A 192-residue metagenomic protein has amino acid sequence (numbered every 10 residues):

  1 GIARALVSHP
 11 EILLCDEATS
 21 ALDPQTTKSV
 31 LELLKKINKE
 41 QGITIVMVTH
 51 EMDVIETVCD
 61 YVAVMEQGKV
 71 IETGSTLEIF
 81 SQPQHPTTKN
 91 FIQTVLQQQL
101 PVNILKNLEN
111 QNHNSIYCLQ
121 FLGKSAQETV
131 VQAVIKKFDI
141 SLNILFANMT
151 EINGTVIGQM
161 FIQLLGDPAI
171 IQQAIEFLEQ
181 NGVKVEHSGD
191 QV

Functional and structural regions predicted by a protein language model:
S8, C15: Conserved signature/switch motifs of ABC ATPase nucleotide-binding domains
P24-T26: Helix N-cap at the start of a conserved alpha-helix in ABC-type nucleotide-binding domains
K28-Q41: Helical segment within the ABC ATPase nucleotide-binding domain
T49-H50: H-loop/switch region of ABC-family ATPase nucleotide-binding domains
I55-T57: A short, surface-exposed alpha-helical micro-motif characterized by mixed small hydrophobic and charged/polar residues
T73-G74, Q82: ABC ATPase "signature
